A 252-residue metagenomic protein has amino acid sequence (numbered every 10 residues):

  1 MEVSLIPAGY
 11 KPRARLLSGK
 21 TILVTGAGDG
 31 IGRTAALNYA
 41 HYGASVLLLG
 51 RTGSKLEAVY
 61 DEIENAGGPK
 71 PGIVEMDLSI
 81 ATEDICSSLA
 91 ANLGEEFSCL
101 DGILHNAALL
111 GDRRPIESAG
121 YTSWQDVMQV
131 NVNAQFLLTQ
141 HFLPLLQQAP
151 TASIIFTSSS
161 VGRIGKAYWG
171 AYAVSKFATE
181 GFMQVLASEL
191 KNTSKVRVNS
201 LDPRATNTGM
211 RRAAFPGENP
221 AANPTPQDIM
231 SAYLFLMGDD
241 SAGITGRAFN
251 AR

Functional and structural regions predicted by a protein language model:
E2-P7, N192, V196, S200-L201 (+2 more regions): C-terminal helical subdomain
T21, G28-G30: Conserved glycine-rich cofactor-binding loop
A44-A58: Conserved glycine-rich Rossmann-like NAD(P)H-binding loop of the short-chain dehydrogenase/reductase
A66-T82: Rossmann-fold cofactor-recognition segment
L89, R114-I116, S123-Q125: Substrate-binding pocket helix/loop in short-chain dehydrogenase/reductase
T139, S175: Active-site helix of classical SDR
S159: Residue(s) in the substrate-gating loop at a strand-loop-helix junction that position the organic substrate next
